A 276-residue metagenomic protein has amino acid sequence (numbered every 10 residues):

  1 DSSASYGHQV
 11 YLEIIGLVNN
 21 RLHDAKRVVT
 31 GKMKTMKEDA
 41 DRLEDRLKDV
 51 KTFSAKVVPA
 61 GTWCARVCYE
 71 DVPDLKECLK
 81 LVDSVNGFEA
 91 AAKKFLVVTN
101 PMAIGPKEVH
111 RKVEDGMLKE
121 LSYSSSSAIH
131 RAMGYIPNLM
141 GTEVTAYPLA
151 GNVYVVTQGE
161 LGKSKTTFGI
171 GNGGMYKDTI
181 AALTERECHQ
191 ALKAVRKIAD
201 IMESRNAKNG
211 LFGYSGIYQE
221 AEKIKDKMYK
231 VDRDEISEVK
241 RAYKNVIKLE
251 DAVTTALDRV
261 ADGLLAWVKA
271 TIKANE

Functional and structural regions predicted by a protein language model:
D1-A4: Non-catalytic, low-structured ubiquitin/UBL-interacting segments
Y6-K37: Extended amphipathic alpha-helical scaffold segments
D41-E276: Long, low-complexity or tandemly repetitive, helically biased scaffold regions used for multimeric assembly/adhesion
